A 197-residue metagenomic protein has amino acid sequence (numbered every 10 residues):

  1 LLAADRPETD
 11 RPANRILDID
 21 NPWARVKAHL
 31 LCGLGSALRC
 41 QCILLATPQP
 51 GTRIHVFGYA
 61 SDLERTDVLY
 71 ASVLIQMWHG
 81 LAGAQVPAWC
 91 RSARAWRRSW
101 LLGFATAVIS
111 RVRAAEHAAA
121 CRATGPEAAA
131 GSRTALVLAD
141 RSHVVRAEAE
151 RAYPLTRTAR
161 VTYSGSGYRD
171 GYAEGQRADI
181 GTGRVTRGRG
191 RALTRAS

Functional and structural regions predicted by a protein language model:
A3-S197: Extended, helix-rich structural scaffolds rather than catalytic motifs
